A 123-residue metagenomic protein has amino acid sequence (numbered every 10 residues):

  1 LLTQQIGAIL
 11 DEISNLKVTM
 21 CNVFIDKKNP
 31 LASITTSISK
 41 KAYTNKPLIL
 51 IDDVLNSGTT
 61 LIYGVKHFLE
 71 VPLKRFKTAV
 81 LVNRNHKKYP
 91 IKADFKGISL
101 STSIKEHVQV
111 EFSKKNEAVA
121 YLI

Functional and structural regions predicted by a protein language model:
L1-I123: PRPP-associated nucleotide enzymes
